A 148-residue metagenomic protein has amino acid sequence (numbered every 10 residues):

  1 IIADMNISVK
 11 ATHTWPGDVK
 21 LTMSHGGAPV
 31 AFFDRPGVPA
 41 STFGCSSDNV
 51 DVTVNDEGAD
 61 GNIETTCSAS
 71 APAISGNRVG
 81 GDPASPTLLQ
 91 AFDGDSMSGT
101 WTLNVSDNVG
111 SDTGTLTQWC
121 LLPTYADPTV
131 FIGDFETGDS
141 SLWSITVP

Functional and structural regions predicted by a protein language model:
I1-V130: Loop and turn regions of beta-sandwich accessory domains that flank beta-strands and are enriched in small/polar
T115, T146-V147: Short linear functional motifs in flexible/disordered or boundary regions
P128-T146: Extracellular carbohydrate-recognition regions
